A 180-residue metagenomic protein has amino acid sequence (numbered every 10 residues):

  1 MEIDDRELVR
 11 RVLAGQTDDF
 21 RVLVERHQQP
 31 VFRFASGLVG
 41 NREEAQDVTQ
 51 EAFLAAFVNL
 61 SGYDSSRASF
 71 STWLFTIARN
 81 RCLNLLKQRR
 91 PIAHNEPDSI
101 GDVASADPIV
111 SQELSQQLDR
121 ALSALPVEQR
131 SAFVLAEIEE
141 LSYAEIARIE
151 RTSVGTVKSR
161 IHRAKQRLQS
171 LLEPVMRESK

Functional and structural regions predicted by a protein language model:
M1-P30, S123, S170, R177-K180: N-terminal module of bacterial RNA polymerase sigma factors
I3, E96-S123: Acidic, proline/glycine-rich intrinsically disordered inter-domain spacer in sigma factors
L13-A14, G40, F53-R67, Q88-R90: Sigma70-family region 2
L13-V22, F32-E51, V154, R177-K180: Short, charged helix-capping/linker segments at alpha-helix termini
R33, D47-L54, A68-N80: Structural recognition of an alpha-helix C-terminal capping motif at a helix-to-coil junction
V58-G62, T76-E96, S111: Arg/Lys-rich amphipathic alpha helix in sigma70-family domain 2
K87-R90, L125, R130, K165-K180: Short, Lys/Arg-enriched C-terminal cap helix and immediately downstream tail that follows
R120-T156: Helix-turn-helix DNA-binding module
